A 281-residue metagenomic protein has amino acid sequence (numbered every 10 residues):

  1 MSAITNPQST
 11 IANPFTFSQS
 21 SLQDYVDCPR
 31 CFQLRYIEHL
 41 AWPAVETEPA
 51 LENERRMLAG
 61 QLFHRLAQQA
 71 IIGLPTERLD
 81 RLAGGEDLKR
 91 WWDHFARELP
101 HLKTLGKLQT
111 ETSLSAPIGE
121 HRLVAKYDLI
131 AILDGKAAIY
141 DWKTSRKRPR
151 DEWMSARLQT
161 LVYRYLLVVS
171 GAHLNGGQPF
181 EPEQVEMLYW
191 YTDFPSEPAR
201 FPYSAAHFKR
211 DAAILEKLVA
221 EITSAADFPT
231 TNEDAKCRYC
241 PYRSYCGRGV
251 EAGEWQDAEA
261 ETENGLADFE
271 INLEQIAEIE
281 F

Functional and structural regions predicted by a protein language model:
M1-I130: Metal-dependent nuclease catalytic cores that hydrolyze phosphodiester bonds in DNA/RNA, characterized by
F15, S155-Q159, F180, E233 (+1 more regions): Active-site-proximal structural scaffolding
C28, C237-C240, C246: Short cysteine clusters
L34, R243-C246, A252: Secreted/processed peptides and extracellular or luminal domains of membrane proteins
L40, G249-E259: Short cysteine/histidine-rich zinc-coordinating motifs and their immediately flanking basic loops
T112-K217: Mg2+/Mn2+-dependent nuclease catalytic core
A206-P241: Polybasic (Lys/Arg-rich)
W255-F281: Acidic, low-complexity intrinsically disordered tails
